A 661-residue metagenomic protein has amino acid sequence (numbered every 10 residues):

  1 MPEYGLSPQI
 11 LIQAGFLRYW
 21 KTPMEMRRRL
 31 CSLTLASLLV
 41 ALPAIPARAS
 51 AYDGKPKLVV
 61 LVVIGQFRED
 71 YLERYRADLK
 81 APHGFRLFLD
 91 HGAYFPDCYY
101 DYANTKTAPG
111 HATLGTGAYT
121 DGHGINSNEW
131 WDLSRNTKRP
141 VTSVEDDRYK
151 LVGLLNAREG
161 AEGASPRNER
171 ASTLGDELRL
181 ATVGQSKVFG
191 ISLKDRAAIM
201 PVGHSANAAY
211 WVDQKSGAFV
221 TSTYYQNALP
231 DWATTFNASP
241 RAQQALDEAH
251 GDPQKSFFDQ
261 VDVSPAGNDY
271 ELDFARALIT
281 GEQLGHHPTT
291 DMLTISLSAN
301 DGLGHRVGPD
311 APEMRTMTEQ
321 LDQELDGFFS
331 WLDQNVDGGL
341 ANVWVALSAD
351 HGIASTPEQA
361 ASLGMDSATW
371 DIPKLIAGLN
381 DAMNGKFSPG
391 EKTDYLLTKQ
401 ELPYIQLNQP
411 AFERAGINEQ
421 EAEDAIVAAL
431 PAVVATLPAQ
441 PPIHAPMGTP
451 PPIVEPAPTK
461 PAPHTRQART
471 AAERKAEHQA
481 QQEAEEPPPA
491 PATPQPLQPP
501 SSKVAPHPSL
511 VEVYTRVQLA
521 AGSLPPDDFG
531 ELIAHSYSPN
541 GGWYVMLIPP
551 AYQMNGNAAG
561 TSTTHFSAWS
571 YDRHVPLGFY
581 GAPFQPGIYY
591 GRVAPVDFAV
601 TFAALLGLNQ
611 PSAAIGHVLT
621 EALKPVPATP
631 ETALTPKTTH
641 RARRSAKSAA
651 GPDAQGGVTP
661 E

Functional and structural regions predicted by a protein language model:
S32-L42: Bacterial N-terminal signal peptides
S50-K55, E69-S172, L180, K194-Y210: Active-site nucleophile/metal-coordination loop of metallo-enzymes that catalyze phosphate/sulfate and related
P56-R68, L87-F88, L114, L178 (+7 more regions): Beta-strand elements within well-structured catalytic alpha/beta cores of enzymes that handle phosphate/sulfate esters
L79-P82, D97, N104, H123 (+8 more regions): Secreted, luminal/periplasmic, and some membrane-associated catalytic domains that remodel anionic oxygen-ester
R179-A181, Q185-S192, A198-P201, N268-G302 (+1 more regions): Active-site regions of oxyanion-processing enzymes, predominantly non-cytosolic
I199-A208, F258-D259, Q283-L321, Q359-A361: Active-site His/acidic residue clusters
A206-F274: Long, well-ordered, tryptophan-enriched scaffold segments
S362, W370-N418, T564-L606, T620-T629: Substrate-binding rim/cap in mid-to-C-terminal beta-strand-loop elements of soluble/periplasmic
